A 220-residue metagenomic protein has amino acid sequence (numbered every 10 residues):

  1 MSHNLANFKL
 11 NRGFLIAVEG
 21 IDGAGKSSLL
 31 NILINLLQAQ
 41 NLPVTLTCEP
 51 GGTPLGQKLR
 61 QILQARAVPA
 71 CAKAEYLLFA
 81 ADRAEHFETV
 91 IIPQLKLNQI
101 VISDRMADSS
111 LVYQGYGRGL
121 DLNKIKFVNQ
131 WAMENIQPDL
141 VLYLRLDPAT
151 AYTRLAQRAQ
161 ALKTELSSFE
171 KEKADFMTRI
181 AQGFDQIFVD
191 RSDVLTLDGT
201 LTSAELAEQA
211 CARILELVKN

Functional and structural regions predicted by a protein language model:
S2-A6, I34, A149-N220: NTP-dependent small-molecule kinase module
N7-R12: Phosphate-binding P-loop
V18: Hydrophobic anchor at the beta1->P-loop junction of P-loop NTPases
I21: P-loop (Walker A) phosphate-binding loop of NTP-binding proteins
K26: Conserved lysine of the Walker
L29: Hydrophobic positions on the alpha1 helix immediately C-terminal to the Walker A/P-loop
L36, Q40-M133: ATP-dependent small-molecule kinase phosphotransfer cores that center on conserved nucleotide phosphate-binding segments
S110-Q182: A glycine- and Lys/Arg-enriched "phosphate-lid" helix/loop adjacent to the NTP-binding pocket of small-molecule kinases
